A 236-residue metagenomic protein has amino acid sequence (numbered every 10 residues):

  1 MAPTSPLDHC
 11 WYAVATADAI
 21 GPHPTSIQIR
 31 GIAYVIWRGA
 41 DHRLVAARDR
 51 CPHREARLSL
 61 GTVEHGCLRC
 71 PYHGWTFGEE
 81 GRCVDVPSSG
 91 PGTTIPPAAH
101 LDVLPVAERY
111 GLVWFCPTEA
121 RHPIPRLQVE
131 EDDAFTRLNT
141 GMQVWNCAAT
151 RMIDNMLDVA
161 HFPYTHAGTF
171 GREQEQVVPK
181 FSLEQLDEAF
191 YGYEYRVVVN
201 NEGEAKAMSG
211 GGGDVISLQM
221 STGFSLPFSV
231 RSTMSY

Functional and structural regions predicted by a protein language model:
A2-R137: Rieske [2Fe-2S] iron-sulfur-binding domain
R43, R121-Y236: C-terminal catalytic domain of Rieske-type non-heme iron oxygenases
